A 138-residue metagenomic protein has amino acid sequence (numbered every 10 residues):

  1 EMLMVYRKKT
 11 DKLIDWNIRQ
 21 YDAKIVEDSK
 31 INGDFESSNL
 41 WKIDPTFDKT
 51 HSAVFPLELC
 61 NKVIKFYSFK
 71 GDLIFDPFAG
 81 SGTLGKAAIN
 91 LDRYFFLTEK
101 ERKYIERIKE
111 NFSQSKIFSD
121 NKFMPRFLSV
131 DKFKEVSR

Functional and structural regions predicted by a protein language model:
E1-L3: Short hydrophobic/aromatic beta-strand or adjacent loop that forms the aromatic wall/cage of a ligand/substrate-binding
V5-K9, I25-R138: S-adenosyl-L-methionine-dependent nucleic acid methyltransferase catalytic domains
L13-Y21: Short, charged, solvent-exposed linker or helix-capping segments at domain edges/interfaces that act as flexible hinges
